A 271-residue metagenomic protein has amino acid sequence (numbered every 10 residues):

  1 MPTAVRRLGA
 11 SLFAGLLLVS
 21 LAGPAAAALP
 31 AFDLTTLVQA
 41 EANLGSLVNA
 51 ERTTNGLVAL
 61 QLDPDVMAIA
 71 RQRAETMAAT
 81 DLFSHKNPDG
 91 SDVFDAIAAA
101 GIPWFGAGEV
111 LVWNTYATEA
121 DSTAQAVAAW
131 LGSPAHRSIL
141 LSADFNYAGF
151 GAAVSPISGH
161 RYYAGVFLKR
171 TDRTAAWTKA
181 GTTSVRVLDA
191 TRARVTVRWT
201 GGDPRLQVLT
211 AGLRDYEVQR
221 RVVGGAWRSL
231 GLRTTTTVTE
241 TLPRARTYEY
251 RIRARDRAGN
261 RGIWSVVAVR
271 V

Functional and structural regions predicted by a protein language model:
A28-A100, A143-G149, A153: Short, well-ordered surface patches within globular domains
D92-R170: A well-ordered secondary-structure block
T191-V197: Structural beta-strand segments of beta-rich domains
G202-R221: Solvent-exposed loop/turn segments flanking beta-strands in beta-repeat/beta-sandwich domains
R228-T235: Short beta-strand segments within Ig-like beta-sandwich modules, predominantly Fibronectin type-III
L242-A258: Beta-strand-rich modules
R257-V271: Extracellular fibronectin type III
